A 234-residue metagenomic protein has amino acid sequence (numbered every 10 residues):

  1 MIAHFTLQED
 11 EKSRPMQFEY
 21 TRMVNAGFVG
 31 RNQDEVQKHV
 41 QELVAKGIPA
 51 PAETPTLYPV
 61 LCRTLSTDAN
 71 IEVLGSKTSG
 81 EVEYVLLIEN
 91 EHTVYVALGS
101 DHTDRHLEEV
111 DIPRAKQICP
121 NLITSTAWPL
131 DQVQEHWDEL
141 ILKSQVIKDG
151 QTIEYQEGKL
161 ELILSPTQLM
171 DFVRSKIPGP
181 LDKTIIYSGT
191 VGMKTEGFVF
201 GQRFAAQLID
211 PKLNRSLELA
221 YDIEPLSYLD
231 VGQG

Functional and structural regions predicted by a protein language model:
M1-G179, I185, G192-G234: Catalytic-core "active-site belt" of small-molecule-metabolizing enzymes, emphasizing His/Asp/Glu-rich regions
